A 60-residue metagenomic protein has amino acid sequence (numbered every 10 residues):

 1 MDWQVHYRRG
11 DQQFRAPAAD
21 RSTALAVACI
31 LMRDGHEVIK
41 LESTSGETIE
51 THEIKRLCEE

Functional and structural regions predicted by a protein language model:
M1-Q12: Short aromatic-glycine-(Arg/Gly/Cys) micro-motifs in beta-strand/loop hairpins
D11-R15, T48-I49: Short, mixed charged/polar active-site loops that provide acid/base catalysis or chelate metal/phosphate cofactors
A16, R21-A24, T51-K55: Surface-exposed flexible segments
A19-I39: A short, charged, amphipathic alpha-helix used as a generic interaction element across diverse proteins
R33-E60: Short, mixed-charge low-complexity intrinsically disordered segments
